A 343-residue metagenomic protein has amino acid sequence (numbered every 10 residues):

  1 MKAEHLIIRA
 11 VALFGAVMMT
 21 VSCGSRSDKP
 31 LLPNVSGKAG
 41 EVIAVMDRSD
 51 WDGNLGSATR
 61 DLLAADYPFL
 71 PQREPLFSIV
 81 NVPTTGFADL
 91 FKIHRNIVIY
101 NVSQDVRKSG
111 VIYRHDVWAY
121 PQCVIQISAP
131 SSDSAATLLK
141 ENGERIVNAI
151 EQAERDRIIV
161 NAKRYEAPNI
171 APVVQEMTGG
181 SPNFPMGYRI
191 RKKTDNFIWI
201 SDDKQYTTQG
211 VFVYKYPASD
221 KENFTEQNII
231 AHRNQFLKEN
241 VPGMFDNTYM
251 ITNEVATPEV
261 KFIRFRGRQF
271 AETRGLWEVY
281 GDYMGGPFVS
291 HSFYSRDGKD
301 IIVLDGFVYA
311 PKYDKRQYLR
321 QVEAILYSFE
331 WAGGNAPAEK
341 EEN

Functional and structural regions predicted by a protein language model:
K2-V11: Bacterial N-terminal signal peptides that target proteins for export
M19-S22: C-terminal motif of bacterial Sec signal peptides marking the signal peptidase cleavage site
R26-Q122: Start-of-domain marker
S27-P30, S36, V45-S49, P185-M244: Secretory pathway targeting signatures of secreted, lumenal, and periplasmic proteins
V82-S134, K238-G298, Y313: Signature of long, low-cysteine stretches enriched in small and polar/charged residues
C123-S131, G210-K215, D300-Y309: Short, well-ordered beta-strand elements
A136-V160, Y188, I301-N343: Surface-exposed amphipathic alpha-helical segments
G179-N196, I325-W331: Short conserved aromatic/hydrophobic patches within beta-strands of well-structured domains
